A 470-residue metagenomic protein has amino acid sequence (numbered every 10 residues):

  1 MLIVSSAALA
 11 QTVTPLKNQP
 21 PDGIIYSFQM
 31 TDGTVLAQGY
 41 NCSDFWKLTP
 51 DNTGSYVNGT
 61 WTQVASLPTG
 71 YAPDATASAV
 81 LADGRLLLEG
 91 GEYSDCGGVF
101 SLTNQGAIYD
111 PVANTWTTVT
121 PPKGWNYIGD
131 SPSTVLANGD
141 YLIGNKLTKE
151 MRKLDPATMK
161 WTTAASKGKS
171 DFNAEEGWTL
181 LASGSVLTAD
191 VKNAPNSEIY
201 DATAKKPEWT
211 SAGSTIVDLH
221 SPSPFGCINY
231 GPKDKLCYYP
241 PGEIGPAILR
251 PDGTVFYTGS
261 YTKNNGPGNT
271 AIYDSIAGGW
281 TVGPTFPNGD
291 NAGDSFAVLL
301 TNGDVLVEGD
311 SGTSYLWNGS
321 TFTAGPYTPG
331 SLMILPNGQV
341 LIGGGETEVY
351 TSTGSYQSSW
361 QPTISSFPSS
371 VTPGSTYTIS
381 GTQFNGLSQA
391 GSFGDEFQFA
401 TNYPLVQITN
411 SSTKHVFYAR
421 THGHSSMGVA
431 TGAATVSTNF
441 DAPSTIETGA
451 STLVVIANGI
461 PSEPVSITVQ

Functional and structural regions predicted by a protein language model:
L9-Q470: Kelch-like beta-propeller repeat domains
